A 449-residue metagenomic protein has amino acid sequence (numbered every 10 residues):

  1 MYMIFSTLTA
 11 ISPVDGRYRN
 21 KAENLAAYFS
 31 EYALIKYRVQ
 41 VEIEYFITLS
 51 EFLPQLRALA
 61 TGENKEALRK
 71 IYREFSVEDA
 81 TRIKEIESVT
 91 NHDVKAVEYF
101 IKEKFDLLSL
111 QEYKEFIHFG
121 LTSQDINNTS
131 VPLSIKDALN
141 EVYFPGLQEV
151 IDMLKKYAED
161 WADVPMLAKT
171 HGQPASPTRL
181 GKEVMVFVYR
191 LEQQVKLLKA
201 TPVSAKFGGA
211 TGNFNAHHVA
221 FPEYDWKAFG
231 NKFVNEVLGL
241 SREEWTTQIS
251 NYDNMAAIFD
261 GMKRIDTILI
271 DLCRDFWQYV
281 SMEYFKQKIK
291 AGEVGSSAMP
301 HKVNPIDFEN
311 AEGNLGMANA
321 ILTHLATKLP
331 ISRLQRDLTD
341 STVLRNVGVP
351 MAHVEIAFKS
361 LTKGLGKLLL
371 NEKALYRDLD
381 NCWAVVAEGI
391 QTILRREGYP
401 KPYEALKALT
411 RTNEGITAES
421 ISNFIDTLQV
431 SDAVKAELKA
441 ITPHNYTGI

Functional and structural regions predicted by a protein language model:
Y2-F214, F221-K232, G295-S296, F308-N310 (+4 more regions): A helix-coil-helix interface module used to build multimeric assemblies and to scaffold catalytic/cofactor sites
I4-E31, E66-R73, V294-I449: Catalytic-core signal marking the mid-to-C-terminal active-site face
E42-T48, K104, V150, L154-Y157 (+12 more regions): Amphipathic alpha-helices that form helix-helix packing interfaces
I135-K136, Y143, V184, N251 (+4 more regions): Amphipathic alpha-helical coiled-coil segments and their boundaries
A138, K182, A256-R264, G389-R396: Short, well-ordered beta-strand elements within core beta-sheets of diverse protein domains
E159-A162, V203, W277, Y284 (+3 more regions): Alpha-helical coiled-coil oligomerization motifs
Q194, E243, T247-R333: Glycine-rich anion/phosphate-binding loop at the beta-strand->alpha-helix junction
K227-Q248, Y252: Active-site-adjacent "gating/activation" loops or surface patches in catalytic cores
